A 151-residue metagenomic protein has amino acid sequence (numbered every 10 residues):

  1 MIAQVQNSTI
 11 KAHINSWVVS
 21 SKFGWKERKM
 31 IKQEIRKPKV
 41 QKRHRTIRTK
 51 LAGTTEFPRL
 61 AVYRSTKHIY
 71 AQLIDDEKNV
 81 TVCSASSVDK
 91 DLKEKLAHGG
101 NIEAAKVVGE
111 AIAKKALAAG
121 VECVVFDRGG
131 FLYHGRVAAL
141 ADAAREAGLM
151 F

Functional and structural regions predicted by a protein language model:
I2-I74, E146-M150: Intrinsically disordered, Lys/Arg-rich N-terminal extensions and targeting peptides of nucleic-acid-associated proteins
K32-T49, P58, V80, I102-F151: Charge-rich, low-complexity N-terminal segments
G53, K90, E94, Y133-G135: Generic structural "secondary-structure junction" signal
I69, V80, D91: Flexible, glycine-rich phosphate/dinucleotide-binding loops and adjacent beta-alpha linkers at cofactor/substrate
Q72-L73, K95, R136-V137: Short, well-ordered secondary-structure micro-motifs
S86-A111: Glycine-rich strand-loop-strand elements at beta-sheet edges
